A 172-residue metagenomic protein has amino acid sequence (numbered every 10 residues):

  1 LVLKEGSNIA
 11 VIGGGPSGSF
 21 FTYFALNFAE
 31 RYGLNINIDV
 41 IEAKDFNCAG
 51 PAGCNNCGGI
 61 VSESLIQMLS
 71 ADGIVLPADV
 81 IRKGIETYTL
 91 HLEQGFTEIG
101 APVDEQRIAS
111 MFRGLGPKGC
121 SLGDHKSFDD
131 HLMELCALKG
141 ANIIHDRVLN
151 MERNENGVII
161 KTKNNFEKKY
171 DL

Functional and structural regions predicted by a protein language model:
V2-S17, D39-I41: Beta1/beta-strand and adjacent pyrophosphate-binding region of the FAD-binding site in flavoprotein oxidoreductases
L3-K4, R31-I36, D79-K83: Short helix-terminating capping/connector loops at secondary-structure junctions
Y23, N27-E30, Q67, E134 (+1 more regions): Short, well-ordered alpha-helices that flank and scaffold nucleotide-derived cofactor binding pockets
L26-N55: Glycine-rich FAD pyrophosphate-binding loop
L34-I36, L76, C136-N142: A short helix-to-beta-strand connector/capping loop
D45-T97: N-terminal FAD cofactor-binding segment of flavoenzymes
L90-L172: Conserved N-terminal helical subregion
